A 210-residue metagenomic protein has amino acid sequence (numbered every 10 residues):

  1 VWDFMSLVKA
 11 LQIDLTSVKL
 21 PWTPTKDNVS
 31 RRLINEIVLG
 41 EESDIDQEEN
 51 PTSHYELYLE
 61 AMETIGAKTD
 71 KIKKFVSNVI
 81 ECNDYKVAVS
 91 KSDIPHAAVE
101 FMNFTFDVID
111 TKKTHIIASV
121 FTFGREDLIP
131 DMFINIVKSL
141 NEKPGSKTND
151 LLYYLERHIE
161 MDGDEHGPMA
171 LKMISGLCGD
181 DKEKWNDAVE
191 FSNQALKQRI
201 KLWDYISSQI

Functional and structural regions predicted by a protein language model:
W2-I210: Non-heme di-metal
